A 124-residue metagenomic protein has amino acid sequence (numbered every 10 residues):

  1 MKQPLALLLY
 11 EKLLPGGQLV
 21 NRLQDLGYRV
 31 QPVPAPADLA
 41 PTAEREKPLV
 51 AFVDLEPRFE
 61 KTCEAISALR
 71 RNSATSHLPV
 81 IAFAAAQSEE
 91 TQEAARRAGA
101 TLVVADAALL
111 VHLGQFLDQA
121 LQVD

Functional and structural regions predicted by a protein language model:
Q3-L13: Conserved acidic segment of CheY-like receiver
L13-Q31: Two-component/phosphorelay signaling modules centered on CheY-like receiver
A35-V50: Acidic, metal-coordinating helix/loop segments flanking the phosphotransfer/catalytic sites of two-component signaling
V53-L69: Conserved phosphotransfer microenvironments
R70-S76, A98: Conserved phosphotransfer cores of two-component systems
H77-A86: A short, hydrophobic beta-strand element within the central beta-sheet of small alpha/beta folds
Q87-V103: Alpha4 helix (beta4-alpha4-beta5 surface) of REC/receiver domains from two-component response regulators
A108-F116: C-terminal output helix
